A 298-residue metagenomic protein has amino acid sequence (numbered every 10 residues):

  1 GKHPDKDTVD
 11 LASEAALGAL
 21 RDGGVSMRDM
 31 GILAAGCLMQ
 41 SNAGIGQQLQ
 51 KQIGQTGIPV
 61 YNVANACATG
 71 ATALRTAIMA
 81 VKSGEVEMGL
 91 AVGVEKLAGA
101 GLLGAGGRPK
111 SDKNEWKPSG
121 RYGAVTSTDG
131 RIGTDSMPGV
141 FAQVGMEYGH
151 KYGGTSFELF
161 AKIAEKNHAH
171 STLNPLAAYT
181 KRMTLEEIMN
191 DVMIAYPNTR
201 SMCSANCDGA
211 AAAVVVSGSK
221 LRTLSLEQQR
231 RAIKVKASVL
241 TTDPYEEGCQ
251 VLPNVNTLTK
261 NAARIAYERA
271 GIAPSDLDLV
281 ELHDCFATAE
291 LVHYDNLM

Functional and structural regions predicted by a protein language model:
G1-A68, V144-F157, I163, A178-T184 (+2 more regions): Conserved active-site "lid/cap" helical segment
G1-V9, G18, Y122-R131, K151 (+3 more regions): Condensing-enzyme catalytic core mediating Claisen C-C bond formation in acyl metabolism
H3-D5, A100-G106, T172-P175, L226 (+2 more regions): Short acidic, glycine/serine/threonine-rich loops at helix termini
M27-M30, T56-P59, S83-G89, T155-L159 (+2 more regions): Short coil/turn connectors at secondary-structure junctions
C37-M88, V92, K96, A100-G101 (+4 more regions): Conserved catalytic cysteine-centered active-site region of acyl-thioester-dependent Claisen-condensing enzymes
Q40-Q50, E247-V251, D284-M298: Short glycine/threonine-rich loop-to-helix capping motif typified by GTGT followed within a few residues by an Asp-Pro
A64-E95, P138-L173, A213-S219: Active-site-proximal alpha-helical scaffold in enzymes
I132-A142, M146-S204, A211, Q228-R230: Functionally critical mobile loop/hinge segments
